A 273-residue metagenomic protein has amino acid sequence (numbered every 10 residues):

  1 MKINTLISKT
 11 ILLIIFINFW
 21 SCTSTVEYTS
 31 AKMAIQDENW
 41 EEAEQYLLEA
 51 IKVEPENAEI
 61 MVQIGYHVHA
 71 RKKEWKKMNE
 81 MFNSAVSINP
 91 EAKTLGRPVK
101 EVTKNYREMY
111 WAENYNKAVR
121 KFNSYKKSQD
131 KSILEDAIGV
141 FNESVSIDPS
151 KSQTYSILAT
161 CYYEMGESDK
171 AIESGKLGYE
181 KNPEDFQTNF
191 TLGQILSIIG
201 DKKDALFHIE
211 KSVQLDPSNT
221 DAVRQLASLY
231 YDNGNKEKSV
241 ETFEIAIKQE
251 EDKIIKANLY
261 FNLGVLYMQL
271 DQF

Functional and structural regions predicted by a protein language model:
T23-S30, A58-Y66, T94-K127, S152-Q153 (+6 more regions): Amphipathic alpha-helical repeat scaffolds of TPR domains
V26-E49, E113-I147, Q153, T160: Alpha-helical segment of the N-proximal tetratricopeptide repeat
Q36, A70-R71, N123-S124, E164 (+3 more regions): Register position in tetratricopeptide repeats
A43, K77-M78, D130, A137 (+3 more regions): Single-residue signature of alpha-solenoid repeat helices
A50, S84-A85, S144, L177-G178 (+2 more regions): Canonical positions in the second alpha-helix
P55, P90, P149, P183 (+2 more regions): Short coil turns that delineate tetratricopeptide repeat
H69-T94, Q214, K248: TPR/TPR-like (Sel1-like) alpha-helical repeat modules
